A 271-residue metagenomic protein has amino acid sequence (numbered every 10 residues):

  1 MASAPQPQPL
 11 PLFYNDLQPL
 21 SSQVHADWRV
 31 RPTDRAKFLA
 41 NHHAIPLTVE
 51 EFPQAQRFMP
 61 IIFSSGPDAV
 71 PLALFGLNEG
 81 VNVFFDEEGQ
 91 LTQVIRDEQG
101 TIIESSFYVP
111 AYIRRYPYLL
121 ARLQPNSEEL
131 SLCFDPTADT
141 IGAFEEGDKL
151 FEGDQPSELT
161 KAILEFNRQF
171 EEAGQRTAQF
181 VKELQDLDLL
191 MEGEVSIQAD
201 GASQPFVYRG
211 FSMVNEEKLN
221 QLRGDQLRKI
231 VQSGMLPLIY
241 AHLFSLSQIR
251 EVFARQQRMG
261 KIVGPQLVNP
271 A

Functional and structural regions predicted by a protein language model:
M1-G76: Short, extreme N-terminal leader segments that mark the start of a protein/domain
V30-A36, A44-L47, I102-Y108, I163-F170 (+1 more regions): N-terminal start-of-chain detector that recognizes signal peptides and the immediate post-cleavage beginning
P53, S105, F211: Short, glycine/acidic-rich beta->alpha junctions
Q54, A111-Y112, D188-L190: Short solvent-exposed loop/turn micro-motifs enriched in small/polar/acidic residues
S64-G66, V70-L150: Aromatic- and glycine-enriched beta-alpha-beta binding-site module
L120-A271: A contiguous, surface-oriented mixed alpha/beta subdomain in the mid-to-C-terminal portion of proteins that forms
